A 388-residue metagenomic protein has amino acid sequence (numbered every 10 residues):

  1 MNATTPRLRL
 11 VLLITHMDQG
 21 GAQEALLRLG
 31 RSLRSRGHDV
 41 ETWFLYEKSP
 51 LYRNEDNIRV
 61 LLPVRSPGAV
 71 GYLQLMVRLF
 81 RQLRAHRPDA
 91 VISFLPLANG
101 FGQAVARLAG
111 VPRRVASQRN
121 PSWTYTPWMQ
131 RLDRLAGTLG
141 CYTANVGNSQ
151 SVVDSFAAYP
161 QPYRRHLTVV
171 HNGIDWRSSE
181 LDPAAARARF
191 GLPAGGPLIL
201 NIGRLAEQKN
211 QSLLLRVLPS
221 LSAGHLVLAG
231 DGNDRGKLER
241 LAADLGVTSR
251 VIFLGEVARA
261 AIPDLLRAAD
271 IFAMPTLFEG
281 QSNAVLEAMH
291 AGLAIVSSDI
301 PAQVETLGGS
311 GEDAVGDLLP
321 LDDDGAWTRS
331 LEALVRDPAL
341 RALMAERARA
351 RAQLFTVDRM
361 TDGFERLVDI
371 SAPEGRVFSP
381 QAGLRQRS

Functional and structural regions predicted by a protein language model:
R7, L12-Q74, N233: N-terminal strand-loop element at the rim of the active site of nucleotide-sugar-dependent glycosyltransferases
G20-R31, P197-S220, G224, N233-E239: A conserved mid-protein helix/loop that constitutes part of the nucleotide-sugar donor-binding site
F44, A294-S297, V304-L307: Short hydrophobic beta-strand element within catalytic cores of glycosyltransferases and related nucleotide-activated
L83, E256-V257, D264-A269: Short alpha-helical donor nucleotide-sugar binding micro-motif in glycosyltransferases
S93-N99, Q118: Short His-centered aromatic/hydrophobic patch
S179-L192, V377-A382: A short helix/loop element that forms part of the nucleotide-sugar donor recognition site in Leloir-type
L277: Aromatic "clamp/platform" in nucleotide-sugar-dependent glycosyltransferases that forms part of the donor/acceptor
G308-G325, A333-P338: Conserved acidic donor-binding segment of nucleotide-sugar-dependent glycosyltransferases
